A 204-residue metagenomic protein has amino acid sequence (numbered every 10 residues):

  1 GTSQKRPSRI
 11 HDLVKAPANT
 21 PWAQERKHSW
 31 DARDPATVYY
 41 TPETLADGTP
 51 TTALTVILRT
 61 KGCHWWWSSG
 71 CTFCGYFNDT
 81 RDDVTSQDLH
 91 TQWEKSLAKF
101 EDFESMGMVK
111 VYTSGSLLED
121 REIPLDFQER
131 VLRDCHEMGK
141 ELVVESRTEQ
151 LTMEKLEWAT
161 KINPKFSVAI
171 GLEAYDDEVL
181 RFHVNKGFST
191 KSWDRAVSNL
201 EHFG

Functional and structural regions predicted by a protein language model:
T2-G70, Y76-D88, K95-S105: N-terminal [4Fe-4S]-dependent radical SAM core
W65-S68, E101-E104, D126-E129, V168-A169 (+1 more regions): Short hydrophobic/aromatic-rich motifs at helix boundaries and adjacent loops
G75-I123, D134-L151, K165-W193: Core AdoMet radical
R121-E129, T152-T160: Distinct, well-ordered alpha-helical segments
C135, A159, V197-L200: Generic structural signal for hydrophobic
I162-S167, G204: Glycine-enriched alpha-helix->loop->beta-strand junction motifs that scaffold or abut catalytic
K191-G204: Conserved C-terminal portion of the radical SAM core fold that forms the substrate/S-adenosylmethionine-binding
